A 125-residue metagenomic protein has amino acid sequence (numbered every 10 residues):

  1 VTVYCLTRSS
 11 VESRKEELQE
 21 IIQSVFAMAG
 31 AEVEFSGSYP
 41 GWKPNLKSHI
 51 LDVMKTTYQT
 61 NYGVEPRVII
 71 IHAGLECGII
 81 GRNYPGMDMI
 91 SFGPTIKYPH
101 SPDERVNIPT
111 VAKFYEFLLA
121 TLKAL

Functional and structural regions predicted by a protein language model:
V1-V3, R14, L18: Oxyanion-binding "anion nests"
V3-V11, A31-L51, H72, G78: A short beta-alpha structural unit
E16-F26: Short amphipathic alpha-helices in soluble, non-transmembrane regions that often serve as interface/regulatory elements
F26, Y58-Q59: A generic structural signal for well-ordered alpha-helical segments
A29, N61-Y62: Helix C-cap/helix->beta junction micro-motif
E65-A120: Zn-dependent metallopeptidase/amidohydrolase metal-coordination segment
L122-L125: Aromatic-rich carbohydrate-recognition surfaces in CAZymes
